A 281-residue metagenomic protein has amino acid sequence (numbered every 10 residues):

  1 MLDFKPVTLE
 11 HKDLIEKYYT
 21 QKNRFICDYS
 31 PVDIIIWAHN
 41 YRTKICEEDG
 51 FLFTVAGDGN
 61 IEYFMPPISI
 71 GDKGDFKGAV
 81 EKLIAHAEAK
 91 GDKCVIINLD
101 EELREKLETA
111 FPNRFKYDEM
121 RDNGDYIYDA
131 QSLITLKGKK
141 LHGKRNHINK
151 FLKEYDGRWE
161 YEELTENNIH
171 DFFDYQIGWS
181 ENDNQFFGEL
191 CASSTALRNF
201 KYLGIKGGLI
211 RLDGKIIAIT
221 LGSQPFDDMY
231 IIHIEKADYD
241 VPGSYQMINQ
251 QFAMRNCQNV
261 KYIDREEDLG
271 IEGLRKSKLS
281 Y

Functional and structural regions predicted by a protein language model:
M1-D49, N184-E189: Amide-forming acyltransferase catalytic core, primarily the GNAT-like/NAT-type and related acyltransferase folds
I15, F151, K278: A residue-level signal for conserved active-site and pocket-lining positions in enzyme catalytic cores
C27-E102, R211-D240: Conserved donor-binding loop and adjoining core beta-sheet/short helix segment in diverse acyl/aminoacyl transferases
V95-I96, E160-E162, Y262-R265: Short catalytic-loop micro-motif centered on adjacent basic/acidic residues
L103-Y117, L269-Y281: Conserved active-site alpha-helix within GNAT-family acetyltransferase domains
F111-N184: Acyltransferase donor/substrate-recognition loop-hinge adjacent to the catalytic core
E166-I231: A mid-sequence, solvent-exposed acidic-amphipathic segment
K206-Y281: Aromatic (often tryptophan-rich) hydrophobic motifs at membrane interfaces
